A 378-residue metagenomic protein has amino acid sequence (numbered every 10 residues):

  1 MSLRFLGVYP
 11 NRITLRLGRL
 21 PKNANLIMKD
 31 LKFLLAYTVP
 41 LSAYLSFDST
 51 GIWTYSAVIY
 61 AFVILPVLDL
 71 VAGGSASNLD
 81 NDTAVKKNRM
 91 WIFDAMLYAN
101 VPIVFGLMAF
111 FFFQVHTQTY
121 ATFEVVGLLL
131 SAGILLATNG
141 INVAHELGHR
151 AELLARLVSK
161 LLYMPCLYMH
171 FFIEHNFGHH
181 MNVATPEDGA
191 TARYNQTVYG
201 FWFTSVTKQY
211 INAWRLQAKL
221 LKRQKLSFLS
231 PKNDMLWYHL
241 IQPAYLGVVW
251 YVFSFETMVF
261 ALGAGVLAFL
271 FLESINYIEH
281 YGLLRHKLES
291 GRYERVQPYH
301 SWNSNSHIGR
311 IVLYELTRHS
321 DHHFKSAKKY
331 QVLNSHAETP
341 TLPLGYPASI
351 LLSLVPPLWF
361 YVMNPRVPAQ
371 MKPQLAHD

Functional and structural regions predicted by a protein language model:
L3-L6, P10: Short hydrophobic targeting helices and cationic amphipathic motifs that mediate membrane/organellar targeting
R12-I27: Short, Lys/Arg-enriched N-terminal segments with co-localized hydrophobic residues within the first ~10-30 amino acids
N23, V85-M90, T119, K219-L229: Short juxtamembrane and helix-loop transition motifs at transmembrane-helix boundaries in membrane proteins
N25-A72, W91-Q114, F123-A137, P231-N276 (+1 more regions): Alpha-helical bilayer-embedded segments of polytopic membrane proteins, i.e., transmembrane/intramembrane helices
I27-D48, E152-A155, S159-K160, M164-M235 (+1 more regions): Cytosolic/stromal cytosol-facing helical appendages immediately following the last transmembrane segment
V71-K86, L284: Membrane-helix interface/capping segments
T83-V206: Intramembrane catalytic core of multi-pass membrane enzymes that act on lipidic substrates
T138-N142, A261, I311, E315 (+1 more regions): Short alpha-helical catalytic segment bearing the HExxH-like zincin motif of zinc-dependent metalloproteases
